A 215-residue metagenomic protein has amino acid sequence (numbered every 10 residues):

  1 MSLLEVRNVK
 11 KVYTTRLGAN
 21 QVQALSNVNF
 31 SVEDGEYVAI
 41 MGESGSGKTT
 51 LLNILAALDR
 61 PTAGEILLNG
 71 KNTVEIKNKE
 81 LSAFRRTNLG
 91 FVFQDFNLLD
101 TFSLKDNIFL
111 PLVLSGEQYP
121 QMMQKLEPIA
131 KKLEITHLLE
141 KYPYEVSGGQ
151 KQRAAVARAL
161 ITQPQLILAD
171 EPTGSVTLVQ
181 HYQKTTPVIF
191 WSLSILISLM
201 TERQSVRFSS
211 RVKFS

Functional and structural regions predicted by a protein language model:
L3-K184, L193-S194, S198, E202: ABC family nucleotide-binding domain
V206-S215: H-loop (His-switch) and adjacent beta-strand-loop-beta switch element of ABC-type ATPase nucleotide-binding domains
